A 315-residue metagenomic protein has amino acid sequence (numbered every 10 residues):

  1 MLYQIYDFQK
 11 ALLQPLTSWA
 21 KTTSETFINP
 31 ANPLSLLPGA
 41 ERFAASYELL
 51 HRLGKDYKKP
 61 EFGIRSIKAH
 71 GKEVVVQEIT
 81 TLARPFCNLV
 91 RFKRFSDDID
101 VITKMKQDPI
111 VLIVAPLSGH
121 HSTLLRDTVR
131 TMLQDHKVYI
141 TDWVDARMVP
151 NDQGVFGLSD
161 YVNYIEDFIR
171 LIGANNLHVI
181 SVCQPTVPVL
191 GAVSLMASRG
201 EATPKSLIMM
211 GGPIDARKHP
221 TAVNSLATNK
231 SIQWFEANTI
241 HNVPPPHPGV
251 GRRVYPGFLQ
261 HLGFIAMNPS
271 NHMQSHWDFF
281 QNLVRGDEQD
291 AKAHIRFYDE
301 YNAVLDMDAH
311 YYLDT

Functional and structural regions predicted by a protein language model:
M1-A45, A174, A192-H310: Alpha/beta-hydrolase-fold enzymes
A31-S66: N-terminal presequences and immediately downstream first alpha-helices
L53-D97, W277-T315: Alpha/beta-hydrolase fold catalytic core
E61-V149: Short, surface-exposed "cap/lid" segments of acyl-processing enzymes
L112, D142, L177-A192, G211 (+1 more regions): Catalytic nucleophile loop
M148-P150, D160-L177, V189-G191: Conserved acidic catalytic loop of the alpha/beta-hydrolase fold
P150-N151, P220: Conserved catalytic-core motifs of eukaryotic protein kinase domains, centered on the activation segment
D152-F156: Short glycine-enriched, charge-decorated loop/helix-capping segments at active-site entrances that position
